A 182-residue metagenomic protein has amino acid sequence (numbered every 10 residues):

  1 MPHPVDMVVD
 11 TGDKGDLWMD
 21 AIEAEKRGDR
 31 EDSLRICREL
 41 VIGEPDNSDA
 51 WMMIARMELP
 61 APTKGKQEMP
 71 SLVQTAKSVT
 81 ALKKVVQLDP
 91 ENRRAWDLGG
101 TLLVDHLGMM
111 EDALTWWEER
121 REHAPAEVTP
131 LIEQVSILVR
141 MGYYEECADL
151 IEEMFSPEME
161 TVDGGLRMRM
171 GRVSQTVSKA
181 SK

Functional and structural regions predicted by a protein language model:
P2-D16: TPR-adjacent "capping" and linker segments in tetratricopeptide-repeat scaffold/adaptor proteins
T11, P45, P90, P125 (+1 more regions): Short coil turns that delineate tetratricopeptide repeat
D13-G43, L59, T63-E68: Alpha-helical segment of the N-proximal tetratricopeptide repeat
I22, R56, T63, T101-L102 (+2 more regions): Residue-level recognition of tetratricopeptide repeat
R27-R35, P62-K84, H106-E119, G142-D149: Structural signature of tandem alpha-helical TPR/SEL1-like repeats, specifically the intra-repeat loop/turn
E39-L40, K84-V85, E119-R120, M154: Canonical positions in the second alpha-helix
A50, A95, P130, D163-G164: TPR alpha-solenoid repeat register
